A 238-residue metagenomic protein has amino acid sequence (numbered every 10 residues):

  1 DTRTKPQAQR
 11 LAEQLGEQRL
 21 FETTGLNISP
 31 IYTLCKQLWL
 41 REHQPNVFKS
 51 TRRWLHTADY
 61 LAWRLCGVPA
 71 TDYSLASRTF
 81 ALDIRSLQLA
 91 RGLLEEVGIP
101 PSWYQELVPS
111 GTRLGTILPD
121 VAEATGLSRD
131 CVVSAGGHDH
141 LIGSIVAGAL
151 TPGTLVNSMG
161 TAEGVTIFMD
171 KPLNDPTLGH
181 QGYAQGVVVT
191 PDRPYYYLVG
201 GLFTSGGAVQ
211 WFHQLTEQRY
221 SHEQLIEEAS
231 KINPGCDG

Functional and structural regions predicted by a protein language model:
D1: Carbohydrate-associated surface elements
K5, A12-G25, C35-A70, L75 (+3 more regions): Active-site core segments that coordinate phosphate-bearing ligands/cofactors across diverse enzyme families
S29: An acidic, phosphate/nucleotide-engaging active-site surface
V97-P109: A conserved helix-loop-beta module that forms one wall/lid of the active-site cleft in ATP-utilizing catalytic domains
P109-I117, G137: Glycine-rich phosphate-binding loops at beta-strand->alpha-helix junctions
